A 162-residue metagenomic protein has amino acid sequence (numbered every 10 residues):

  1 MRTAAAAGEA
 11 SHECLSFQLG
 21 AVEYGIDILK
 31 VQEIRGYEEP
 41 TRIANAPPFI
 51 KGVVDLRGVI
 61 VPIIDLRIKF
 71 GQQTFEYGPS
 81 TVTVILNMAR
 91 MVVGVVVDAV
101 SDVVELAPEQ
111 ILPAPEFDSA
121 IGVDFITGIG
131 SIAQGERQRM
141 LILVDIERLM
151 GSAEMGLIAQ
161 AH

Functional and structural regions predicted by a protein language model:
M1-H162: An acidic, low-aromatic, low-complexity terminal/linker signal
